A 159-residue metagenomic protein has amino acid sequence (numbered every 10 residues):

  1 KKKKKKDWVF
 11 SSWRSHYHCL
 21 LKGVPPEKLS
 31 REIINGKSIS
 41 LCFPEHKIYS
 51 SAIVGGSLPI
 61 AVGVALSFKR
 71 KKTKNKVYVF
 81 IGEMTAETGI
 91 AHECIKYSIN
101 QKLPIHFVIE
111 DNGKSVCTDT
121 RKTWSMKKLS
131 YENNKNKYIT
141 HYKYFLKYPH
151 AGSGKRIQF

Functional and structural regions predicted by a protein language model:
K1-Q101: Cofactor-binding active-site loop characterized by glycine-rich and histidine/acidic residues
Q101-F159: Thiamine diphosphate
